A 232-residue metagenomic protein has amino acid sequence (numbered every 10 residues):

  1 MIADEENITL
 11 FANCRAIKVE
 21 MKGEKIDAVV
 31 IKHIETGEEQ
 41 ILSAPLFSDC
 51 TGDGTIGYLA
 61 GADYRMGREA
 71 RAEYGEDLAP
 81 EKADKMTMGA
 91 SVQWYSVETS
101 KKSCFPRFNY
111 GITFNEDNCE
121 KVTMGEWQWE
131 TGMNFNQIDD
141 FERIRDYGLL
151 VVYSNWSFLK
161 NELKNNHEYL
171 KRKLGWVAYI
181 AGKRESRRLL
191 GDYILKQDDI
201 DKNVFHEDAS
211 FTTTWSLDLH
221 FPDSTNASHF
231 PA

Functional and structural regions predicted by a protein language model:
M1-I2, W94: N-terminal FAD cofactor-binding segment of flavoenzymes
I2-A3, G57: A generic structural signal for well-ordered alpha-helical segments
A3-I17: A conserved beta-strand/loop element that lines the FAD pocket in flavoprotein oxidoreductases
F11-N13, G23, A28, E35-A232: Flavin (FAD/FMN)-binding glycine-rich loop and adjacent Rossmann-like elements that form
